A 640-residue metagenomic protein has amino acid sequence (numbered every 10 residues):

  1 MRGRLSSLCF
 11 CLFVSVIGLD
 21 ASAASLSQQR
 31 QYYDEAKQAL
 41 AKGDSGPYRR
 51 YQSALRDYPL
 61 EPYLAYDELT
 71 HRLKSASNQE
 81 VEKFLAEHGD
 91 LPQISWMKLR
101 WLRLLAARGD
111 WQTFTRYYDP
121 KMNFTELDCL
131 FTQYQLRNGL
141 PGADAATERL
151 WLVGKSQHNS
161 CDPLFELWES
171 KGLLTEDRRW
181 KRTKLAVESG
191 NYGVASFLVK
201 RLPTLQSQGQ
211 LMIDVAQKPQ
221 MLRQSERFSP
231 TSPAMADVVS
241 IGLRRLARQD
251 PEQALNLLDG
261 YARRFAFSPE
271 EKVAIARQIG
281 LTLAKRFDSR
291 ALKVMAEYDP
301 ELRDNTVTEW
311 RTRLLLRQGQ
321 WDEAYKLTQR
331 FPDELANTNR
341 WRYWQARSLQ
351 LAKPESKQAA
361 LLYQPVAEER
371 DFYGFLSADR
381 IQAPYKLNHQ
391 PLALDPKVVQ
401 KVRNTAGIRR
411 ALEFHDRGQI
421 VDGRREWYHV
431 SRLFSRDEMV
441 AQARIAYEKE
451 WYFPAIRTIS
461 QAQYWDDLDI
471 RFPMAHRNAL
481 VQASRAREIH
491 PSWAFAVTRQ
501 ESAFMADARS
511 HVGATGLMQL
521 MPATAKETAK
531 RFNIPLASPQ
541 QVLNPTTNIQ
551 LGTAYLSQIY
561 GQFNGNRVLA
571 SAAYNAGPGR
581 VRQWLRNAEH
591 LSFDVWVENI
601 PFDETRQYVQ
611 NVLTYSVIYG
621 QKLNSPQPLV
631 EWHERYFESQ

Functional and structural regions predicted by a protein language model:
S7-I17: Bacterial N-terminal signal peptides
G18-S22: N-terminal signal peptide c-region/cleavage motif recognized by signal peptidases
A24-Y32, D44, R56-Y63, S75 (+19 more regions): Generic helix N-cap/helix-start motif at coil->alpha-helix transitions
Q38, D67, H71, L104 (+9 more regions): Residue-level signature for tetratricopeptide repeat
K42, H71, S75, L104 (+9 more regions): Structural motif corresponding to the intra-repeat A-B loop/turn of tetratricopeptide repeats
P47-Q52, S77-E87, D110-P120, G142-V153 (+12 more regions): Alpha-helical repeat scaffolds
Y66, N256, G260-R263, F267 (+9 more regions): Catalytic glycan-binding domains that act on GlcNAc-containing polysaccharides
E68-T70, L85-A86, K98-R103, A274-K285 (+2 more regions): Alpha-helical adaptor scaffolds
